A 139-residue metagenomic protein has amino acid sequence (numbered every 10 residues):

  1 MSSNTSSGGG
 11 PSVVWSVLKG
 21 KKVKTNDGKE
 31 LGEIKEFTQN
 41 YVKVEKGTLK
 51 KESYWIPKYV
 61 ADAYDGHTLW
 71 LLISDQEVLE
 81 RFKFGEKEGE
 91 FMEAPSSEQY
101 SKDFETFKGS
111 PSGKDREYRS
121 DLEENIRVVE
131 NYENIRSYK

Functional and structural regions predicted by a protein language model:
M1-K139: Peripheral interaction segments used for macromolecular assembly
